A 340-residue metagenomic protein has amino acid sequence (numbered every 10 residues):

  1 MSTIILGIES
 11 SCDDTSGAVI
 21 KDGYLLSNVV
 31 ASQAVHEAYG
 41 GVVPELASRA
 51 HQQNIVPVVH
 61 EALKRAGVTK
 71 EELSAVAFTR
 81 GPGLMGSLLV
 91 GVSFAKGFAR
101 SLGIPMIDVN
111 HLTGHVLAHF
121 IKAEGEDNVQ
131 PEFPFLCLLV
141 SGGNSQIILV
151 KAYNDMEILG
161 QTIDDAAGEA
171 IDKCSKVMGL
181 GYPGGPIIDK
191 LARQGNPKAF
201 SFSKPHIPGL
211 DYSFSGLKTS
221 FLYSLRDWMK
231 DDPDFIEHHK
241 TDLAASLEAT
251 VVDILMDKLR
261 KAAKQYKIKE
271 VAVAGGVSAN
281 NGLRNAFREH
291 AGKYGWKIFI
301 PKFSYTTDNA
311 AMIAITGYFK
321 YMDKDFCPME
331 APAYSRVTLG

Functional and structural regions predicted by a protein language model:
M1-S2, V109-F135, T316: Conserved phosphate-binding catalytic cores of ATP/NTP-utilizing and phosphoryl-transfer enzymes
S2-P82: N-terminal beta-alpha supersecondary unit
T15-I20, C137-L139, S145-L149: Short beta-strand scaffold segments in enzyme catalytic cores
F78-G103, I121-K122, N281-H290: Short Gly/Thr/Asp-enriched flexible loops that form oxyanion-binding sites at enzyme active sites
D108-V109, V271, R288-I313: Conserved phosphate-binding/catalytic loops in two-lobed NTP-binding clefts
T113, K151-N196, T219, Y223-M229: Glycine-rich phosphate-binding loop plus the immediately following alpha-helix
H115-L117, P301-L339: Glycine-rich phosphate-binding/hydrolytic loop that grips phosphoryl groups
K190-V271, N280-Y294, Y321-K324: A contiguous, well-structured pocket-lining segment that forms one wall/lid of small-molecule binding clefts in soluble
